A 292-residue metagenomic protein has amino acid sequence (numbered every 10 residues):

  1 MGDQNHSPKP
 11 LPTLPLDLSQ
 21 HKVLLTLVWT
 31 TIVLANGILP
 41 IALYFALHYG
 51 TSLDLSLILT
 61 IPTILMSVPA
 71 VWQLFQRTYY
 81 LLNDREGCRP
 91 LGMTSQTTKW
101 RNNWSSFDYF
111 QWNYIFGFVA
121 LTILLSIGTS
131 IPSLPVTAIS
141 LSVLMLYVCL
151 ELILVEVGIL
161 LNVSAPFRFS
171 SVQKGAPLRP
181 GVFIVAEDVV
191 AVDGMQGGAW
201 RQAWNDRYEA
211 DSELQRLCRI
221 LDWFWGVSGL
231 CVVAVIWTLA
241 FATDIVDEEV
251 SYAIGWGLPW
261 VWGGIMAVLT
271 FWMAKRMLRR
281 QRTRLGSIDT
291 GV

Functional and structural regions predicted by a protein language model:
M1-G92: N-terminal signal-anchor/initial transmembrane insertion module of eukaryotic multi-pass membrane proteins
M1-L11, P90-T94, S170-Q202, T283-V292: Non-transmembrane, juxtamembrane loop and terminal tail segments of multi-pass eukaryotic membrane proteins
K22-V33, S52-P69, W104-G117, L134-V148 (+1 more regions): Transmembrane alpha-helices of multi-pass eukaryotic membrane proteins
L74-E86, V157-L161, V268-S287: Transmembrane-helix exit/juxtamembrane "anchor" motif
R85, Q96-W100: Phosphate/adenylate-binding glycine loop and adjacent helical scaffold
F107-Q173: Long, highly hydrophobic alpha-helical transmembrane signal-anchor segments
P180, I184-A240: Alpha-helical transmembrane segments of helical membrane proteins, especially in multi-pass transport, channel
G229-G286: Alpha-helical transmembrane segments and their immediate juxtamembrane interface regions
